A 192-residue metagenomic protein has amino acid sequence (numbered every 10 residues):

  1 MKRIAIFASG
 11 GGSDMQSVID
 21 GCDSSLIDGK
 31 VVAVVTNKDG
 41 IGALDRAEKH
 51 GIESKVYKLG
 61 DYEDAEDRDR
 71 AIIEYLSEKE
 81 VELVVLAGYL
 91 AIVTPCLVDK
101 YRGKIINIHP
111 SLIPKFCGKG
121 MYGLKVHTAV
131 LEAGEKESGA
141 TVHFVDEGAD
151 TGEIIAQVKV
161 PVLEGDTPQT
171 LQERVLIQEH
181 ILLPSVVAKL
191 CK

Functional and structural regions predicted by a protein language model:
M1-K192: One-carbon transfer enzymes
